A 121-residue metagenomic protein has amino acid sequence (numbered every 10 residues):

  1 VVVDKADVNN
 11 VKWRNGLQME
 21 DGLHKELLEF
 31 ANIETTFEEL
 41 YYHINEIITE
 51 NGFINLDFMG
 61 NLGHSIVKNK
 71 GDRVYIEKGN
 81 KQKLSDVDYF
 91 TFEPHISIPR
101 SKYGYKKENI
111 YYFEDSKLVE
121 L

Functional and structural regions predicted by a protein language model:
V1-L121: Active-site neighborhoods and metal-handling regions in enzymes and metal-associated proteins
